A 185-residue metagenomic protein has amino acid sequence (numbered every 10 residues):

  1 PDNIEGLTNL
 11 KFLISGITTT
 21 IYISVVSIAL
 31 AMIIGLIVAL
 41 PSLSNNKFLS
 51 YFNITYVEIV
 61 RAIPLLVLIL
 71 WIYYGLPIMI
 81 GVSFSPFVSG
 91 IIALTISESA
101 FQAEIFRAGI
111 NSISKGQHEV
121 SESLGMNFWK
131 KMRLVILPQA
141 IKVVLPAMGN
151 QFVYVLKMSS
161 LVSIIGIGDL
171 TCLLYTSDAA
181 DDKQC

Functional and structural regions predicted by a protein language model:
P1-S177: Transmembrane alpha-helices and adjacent helix-loop boundaries
Y175-C185: Single conserved hydrophobic/aromatic residue that forms the stacking wall/gate of nucleotide- or nucleobase-binding
